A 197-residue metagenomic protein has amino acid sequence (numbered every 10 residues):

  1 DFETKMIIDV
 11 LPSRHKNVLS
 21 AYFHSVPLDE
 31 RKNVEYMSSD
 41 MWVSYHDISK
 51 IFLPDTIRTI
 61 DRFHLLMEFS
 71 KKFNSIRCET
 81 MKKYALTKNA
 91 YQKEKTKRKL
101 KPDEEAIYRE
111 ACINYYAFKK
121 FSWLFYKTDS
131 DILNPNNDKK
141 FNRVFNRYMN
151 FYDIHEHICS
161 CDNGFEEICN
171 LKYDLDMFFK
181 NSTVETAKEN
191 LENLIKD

Functional and structural regions predicted by a protein language model:
F2-M6, A21, S25, D29-I57 (+2 more regions): Acidic/histidine-rich catalytic cores and adjacent linkers of DNA breakage/strand-transfer/modification proteins
S13, D61-R62: Active-site donor-binding loop signature of nucleotide-sugar glycosyltransferases
R14-Y22: A short, well-structured beta->alpha microelement
N17, T56, R77-T80: Residue-level signature of transmembrane alpha-helix interfaces in integral membrane proteins
L65-L86: Short alpha-helix plus adjacent loop in nuclease-associated cores
